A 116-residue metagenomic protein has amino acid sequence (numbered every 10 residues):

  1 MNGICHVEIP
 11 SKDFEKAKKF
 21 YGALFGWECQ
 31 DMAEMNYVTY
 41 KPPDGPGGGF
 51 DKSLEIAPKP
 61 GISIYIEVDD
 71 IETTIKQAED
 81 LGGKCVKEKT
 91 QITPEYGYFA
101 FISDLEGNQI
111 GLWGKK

Functional and structural regions predicted by a protein language model:
M1, M32-E34, Y96: Non-catalytic, surface-exposed connector residues within folded enzymatic/regulatory domains
M1-K18, G45-P46, I62-I64, G114-K116: N-terminal beta-strand motif that seeds the catalytic metal site of vicinal oxygen chelate
N2, V38, G48, T90 (+1 more regions): Flexible, active-site-adjacent loop/turn segments at secondary-structure boundaries
I4-K12, E55-E79, Y98-S103: Vicinal oxygen chelate
I9, Q30, I75-K76, L81-K116: Vicinal oxygen chelate
Y21: Catalytic core of tubulin tyrosine ligase-like
W27-K59, Q109-G114: Conserved short beta-strand elements that form part of the metal-binding/catalytic scaffold of enzyme active sites
